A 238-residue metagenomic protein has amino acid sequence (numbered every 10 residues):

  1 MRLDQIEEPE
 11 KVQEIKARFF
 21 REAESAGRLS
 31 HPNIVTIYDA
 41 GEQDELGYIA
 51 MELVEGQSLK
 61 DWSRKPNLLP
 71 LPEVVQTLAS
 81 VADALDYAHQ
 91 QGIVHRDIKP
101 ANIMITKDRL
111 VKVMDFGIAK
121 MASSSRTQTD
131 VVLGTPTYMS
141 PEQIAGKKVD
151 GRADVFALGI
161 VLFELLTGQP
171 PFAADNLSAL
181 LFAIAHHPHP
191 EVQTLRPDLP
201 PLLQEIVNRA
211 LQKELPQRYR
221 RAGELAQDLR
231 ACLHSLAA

Functional and structural regions predicted by a protein language model:
M1-P190, L233: Conserved ATP-binding/catalytic core of the eukaryotic-like protein kinase fold, especially serine/threonine kinases
D198-L211: Conserved C-terminal C-lobe helix
E214-L215: Short helix/strand-capping hinge loops at secondary-structure junctions that flank key functional elements
R218: Conserved HRD-motif arginine in the catalytic loop of eukaryotic-like protein kinases
L229: Hydrophobic "lid"/C-terminal helical patch of Rossmann-like NAD(P)-dependent dehydrogenase/epimerase domains
